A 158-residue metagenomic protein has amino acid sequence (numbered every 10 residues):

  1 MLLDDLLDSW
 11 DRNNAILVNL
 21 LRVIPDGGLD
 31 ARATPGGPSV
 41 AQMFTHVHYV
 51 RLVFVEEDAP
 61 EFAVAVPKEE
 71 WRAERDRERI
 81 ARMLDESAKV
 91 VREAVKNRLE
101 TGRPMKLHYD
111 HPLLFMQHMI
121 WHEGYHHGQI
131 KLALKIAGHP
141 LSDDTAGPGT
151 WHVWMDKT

Functional and structural regions predicted by a protein language model:
M1-L7, E74-A81, I120: Active-site rim elements
L2, S9-N13, M83, S87: Soluble or luminal CAZymes and related metallo-dependent hydrolases
L7-D11, A15-L21, D26-E69, K106-T158: Short, contiguous alpha-helical
E56-V95: Helix-adjacent hinge/juxtasegments
S87, A94-R98, H122, A133-I136: Mid-sequence acidic-hydrophobic segments that form the walls of catalytic/ligand-binding cavities or oligomerization
V91, V95-T101, L107-Y109: Mid-chain, well-packed structural core segment of small domains
